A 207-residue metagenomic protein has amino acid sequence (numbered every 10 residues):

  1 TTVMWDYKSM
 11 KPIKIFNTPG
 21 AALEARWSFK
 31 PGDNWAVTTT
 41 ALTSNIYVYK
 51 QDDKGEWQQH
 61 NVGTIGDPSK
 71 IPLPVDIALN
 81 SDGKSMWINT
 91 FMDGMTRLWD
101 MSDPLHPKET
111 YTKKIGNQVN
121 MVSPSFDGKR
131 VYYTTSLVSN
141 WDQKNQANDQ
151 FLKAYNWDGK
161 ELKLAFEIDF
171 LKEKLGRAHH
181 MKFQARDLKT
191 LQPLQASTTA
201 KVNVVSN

Functional and structural regions predicted by a protein language model:
T1-N207: Predominantly soluble domains enriched in secretory-pathway, periplasmic, or organellar proteins
